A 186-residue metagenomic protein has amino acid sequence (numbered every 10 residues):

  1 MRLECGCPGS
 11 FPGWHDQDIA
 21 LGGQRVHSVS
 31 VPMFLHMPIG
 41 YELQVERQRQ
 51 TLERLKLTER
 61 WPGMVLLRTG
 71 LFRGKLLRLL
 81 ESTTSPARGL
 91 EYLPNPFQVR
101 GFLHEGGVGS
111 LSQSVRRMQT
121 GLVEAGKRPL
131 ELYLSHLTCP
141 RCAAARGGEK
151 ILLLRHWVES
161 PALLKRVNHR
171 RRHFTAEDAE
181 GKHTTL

Functional and structural regions predicted by a protein language model:
M1-L186: A solvent-exposed interaction/effector surface
